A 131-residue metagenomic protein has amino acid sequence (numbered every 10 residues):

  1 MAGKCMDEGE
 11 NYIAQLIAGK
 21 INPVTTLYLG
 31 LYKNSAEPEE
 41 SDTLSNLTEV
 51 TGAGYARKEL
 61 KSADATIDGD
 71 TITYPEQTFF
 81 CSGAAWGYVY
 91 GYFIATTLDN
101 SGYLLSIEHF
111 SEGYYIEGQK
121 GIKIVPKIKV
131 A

Functional and structural regions predicted by a protein language model:
M1-G91, T96-A131: Small cysteine-rich, disulfide-bonded extracellular modules of the LU/uPAR three-finger superfamily and closely related
